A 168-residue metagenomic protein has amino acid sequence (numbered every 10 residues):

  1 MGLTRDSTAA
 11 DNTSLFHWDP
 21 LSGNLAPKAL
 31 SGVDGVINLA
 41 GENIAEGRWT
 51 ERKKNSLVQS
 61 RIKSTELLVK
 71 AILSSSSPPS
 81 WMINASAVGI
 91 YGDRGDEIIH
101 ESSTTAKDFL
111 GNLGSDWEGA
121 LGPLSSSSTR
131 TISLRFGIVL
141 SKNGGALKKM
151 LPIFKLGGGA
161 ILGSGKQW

Functional and structural regions predicted by a protein language model:
L3, V36-A40, M82-V88, L134-F136: SDR active-site strand-loop-helix element
T8-A9, T13-L67: NAD(P)H-binding glycine-rich loop region in Rossmannoid oxidoreductase-like domains and their noncatalytic homologs
L15, L57, M82, T131-L134: Hydrophobic/aromatic anchor residues within beta-strands of the central parallel beta-sheet of Rossmann-like
E46-G47, Y91-D93, K142: Glycine/Thr-rich phosphate-binding loops of Rossmann-like dinucleotide-binding domains
Q59, D93-S133: Catalytic helix-loop patch of NAD(P)-dependent Rossmann-fold dehydrogenases
T65-D108: Conserved Rossmann-fold NAD(P)-dependent oxidoreductase catalytic core, especially the SDR/UDP-sugar
A71-S75, L124, I153: Hydrophobic helix-cap positions at the C-terminus of alpha-helices in RecA-like/P-loop ATPase nucleotide-binding cores
G111, S125-S133, G137-W168: NAD(P)-dependent short-chain dehydrogenase/reductase
